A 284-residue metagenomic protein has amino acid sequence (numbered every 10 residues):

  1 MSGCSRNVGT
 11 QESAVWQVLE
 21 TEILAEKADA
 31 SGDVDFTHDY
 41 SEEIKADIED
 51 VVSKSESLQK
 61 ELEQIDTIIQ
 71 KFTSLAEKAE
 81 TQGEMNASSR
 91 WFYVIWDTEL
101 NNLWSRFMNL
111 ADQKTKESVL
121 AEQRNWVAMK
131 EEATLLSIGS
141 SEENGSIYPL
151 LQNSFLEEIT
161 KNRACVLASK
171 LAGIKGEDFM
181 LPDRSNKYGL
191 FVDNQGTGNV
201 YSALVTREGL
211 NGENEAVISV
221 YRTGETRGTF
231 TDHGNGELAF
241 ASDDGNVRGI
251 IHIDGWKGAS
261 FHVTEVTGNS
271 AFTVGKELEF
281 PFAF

Functional and structural regions predicted by a protein language model:
C4-V8: Bacterial signal peptide processing site
E12-E84: Immediate post-signal-peptide N-terminus of mature secreted/exported proteins
A79-V94, L110-D112, E142-L156: Second-shell loop/turn segments in exported
E117, A128, T134-L136, I218-G258: Contiguous, well-ordered beta-strand patches that form the walls/edges of small beta-barrel/beta-sandwich domains
E117-E143, Q152-F155: Long, amphipathic, charge-rich alpha-helical segments that form helical bundles/coiled-coils
D178-Y201, P281-A283: Tryptophan-anchored aromatic micro-motifs
T197-H233: N-terminal glycine/threonine-rich, aromatic-flanked beta-hairpin/loop signature
G224-R227, D232-G234, E265-F284: Edge beta-strand at a domain terminus
